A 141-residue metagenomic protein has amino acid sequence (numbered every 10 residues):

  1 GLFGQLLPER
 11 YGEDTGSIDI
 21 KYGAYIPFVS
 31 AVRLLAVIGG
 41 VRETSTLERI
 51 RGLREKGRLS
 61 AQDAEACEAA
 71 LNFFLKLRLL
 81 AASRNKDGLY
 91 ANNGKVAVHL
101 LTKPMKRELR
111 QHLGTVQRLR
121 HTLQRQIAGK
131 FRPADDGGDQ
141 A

Functional and structural regions predicted by a protein language model:
G1-A141: Conserved nucleotidyltransferase catalytic core and NTase-mimicking acidic/glycine-rich helix/loop elements in nucleic
